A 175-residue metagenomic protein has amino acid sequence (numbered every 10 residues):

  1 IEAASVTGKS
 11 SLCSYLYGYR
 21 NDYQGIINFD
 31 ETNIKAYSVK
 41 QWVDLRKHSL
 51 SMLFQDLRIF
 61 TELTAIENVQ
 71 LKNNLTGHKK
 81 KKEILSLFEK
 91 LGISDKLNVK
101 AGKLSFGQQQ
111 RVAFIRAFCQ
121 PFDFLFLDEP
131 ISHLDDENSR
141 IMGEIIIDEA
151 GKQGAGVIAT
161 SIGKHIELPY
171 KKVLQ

Functional and structural regions predicted by a protein language model:
Y17: Helix-to-loop junction immediately C-terminal to a conserved catalytic motif
G25-I34: Conserved ABC transporter NBD signature motif
I34-S51: ABC ATPase NBD coupling module
K81-K96: Conserved ABC ATPase "signature" region
K100-L104, Q108: Conserved ABC ATPase signature
F114: Hydrophobic anchor residue at the start of the ABC signature
L125-E129: Catalytic Walker B motif of ABC-type/P-loop ATPase nucleotide-binding domains
